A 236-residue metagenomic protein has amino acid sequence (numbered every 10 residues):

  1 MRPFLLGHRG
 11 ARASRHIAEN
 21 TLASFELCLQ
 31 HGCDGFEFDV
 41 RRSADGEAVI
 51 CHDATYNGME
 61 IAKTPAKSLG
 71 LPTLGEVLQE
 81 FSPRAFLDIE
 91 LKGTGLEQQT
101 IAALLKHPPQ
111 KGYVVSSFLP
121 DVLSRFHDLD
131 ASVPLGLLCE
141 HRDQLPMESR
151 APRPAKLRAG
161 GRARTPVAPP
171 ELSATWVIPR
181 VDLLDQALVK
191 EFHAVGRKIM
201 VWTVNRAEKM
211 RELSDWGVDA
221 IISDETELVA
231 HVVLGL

Functional and structural regions predicted by a protein language model:
M1-L236: Phosphate-group recognition and catalysis centered on beta-loop-alpha active-site segments
